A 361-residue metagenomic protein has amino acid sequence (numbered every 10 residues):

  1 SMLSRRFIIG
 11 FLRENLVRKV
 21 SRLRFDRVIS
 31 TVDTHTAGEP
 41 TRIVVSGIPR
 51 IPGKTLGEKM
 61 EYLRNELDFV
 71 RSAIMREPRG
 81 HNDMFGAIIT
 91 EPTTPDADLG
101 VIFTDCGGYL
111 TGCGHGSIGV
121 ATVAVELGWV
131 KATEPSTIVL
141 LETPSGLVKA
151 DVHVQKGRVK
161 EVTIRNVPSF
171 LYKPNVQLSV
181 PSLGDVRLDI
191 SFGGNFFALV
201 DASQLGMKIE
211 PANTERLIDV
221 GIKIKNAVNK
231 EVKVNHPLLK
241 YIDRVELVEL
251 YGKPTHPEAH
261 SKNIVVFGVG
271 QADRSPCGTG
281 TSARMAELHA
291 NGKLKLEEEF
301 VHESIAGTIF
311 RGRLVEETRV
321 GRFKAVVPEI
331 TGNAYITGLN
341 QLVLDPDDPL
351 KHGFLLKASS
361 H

Functional and structural regions predicted by a protein language model:
M2-F11: N-terminal chloroplast transit peptides
L12, L16-S191, A198-H361: A glycine-rich beta-to-alpha transition motif near the start of alpha/beta enzyme domains, typified by
